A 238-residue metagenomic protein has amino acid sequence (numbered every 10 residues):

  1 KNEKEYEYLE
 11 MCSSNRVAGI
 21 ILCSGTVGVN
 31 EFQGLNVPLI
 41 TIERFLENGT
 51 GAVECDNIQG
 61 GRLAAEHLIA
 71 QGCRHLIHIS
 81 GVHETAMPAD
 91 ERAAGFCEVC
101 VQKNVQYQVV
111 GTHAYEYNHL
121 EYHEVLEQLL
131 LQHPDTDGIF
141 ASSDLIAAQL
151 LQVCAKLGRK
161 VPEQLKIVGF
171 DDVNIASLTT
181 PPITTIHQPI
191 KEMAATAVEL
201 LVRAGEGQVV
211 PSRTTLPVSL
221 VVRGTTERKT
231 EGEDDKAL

Functional and structural regions predicted by a protein language model:
K1-E66, L130-L131, D135, L238: Alpha-helical recognition/docking segments in bacterial nutrient-uptake and carbohydrate-utilization systems
K1-K4, V53-L63, I79-V125, F140-A148 (+3 more regions): Hinge/beta->alpha junction and helix N-cap segments in small-molecule ligand-binding domains
A18, C73-H75, D137: Short acidic/polar active-site loop segments enriched in Thr and Asp
L22, H78-I79: Short beta-strand and adjacent tight-turn residues that come in two discontinuous sequence segments and form the edges
E31-V37, C97, Q102, L150-R159: Glycosyltransferases and closely related glycan-assembly transferases that use nucleotide-activated donors
A65-L76: Glycine-rich phosphate/diphosphate-binding loops that line cofactor/substrate pockets in enzymes
H75, Y107-V110, K160-K166: Short acidic capping loops at alpha-helix termini that bridge into adjacent secondary structure
E127-K236: Flexible loop/turn connectors
